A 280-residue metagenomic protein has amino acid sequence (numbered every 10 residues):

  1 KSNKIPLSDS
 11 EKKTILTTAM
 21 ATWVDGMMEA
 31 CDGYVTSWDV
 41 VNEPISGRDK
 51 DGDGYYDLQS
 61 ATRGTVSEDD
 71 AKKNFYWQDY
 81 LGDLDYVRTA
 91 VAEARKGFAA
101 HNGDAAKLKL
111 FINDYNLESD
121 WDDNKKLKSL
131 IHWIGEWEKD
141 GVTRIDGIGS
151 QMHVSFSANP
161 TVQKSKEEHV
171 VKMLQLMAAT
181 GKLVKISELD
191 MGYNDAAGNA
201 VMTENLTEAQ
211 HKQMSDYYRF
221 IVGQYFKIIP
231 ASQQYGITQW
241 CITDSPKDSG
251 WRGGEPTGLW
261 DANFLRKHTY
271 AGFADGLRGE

Functional and structural regions predicted by a protein language model:
K1-G26, V201: Active-site-adjacent "subsite" loops/lids of carbohydrate-active enzymes
E11, A19, A30, D39 (+5 more regions): Aromatic-rich peripheral "rim/lid" segments of glycoside hydrolase catalytic domains that contact and position glycan
D25-E29, G135: HEAT/HEAT-like alpha-solenoid repeats
N42, G97, A105-N116, L130-K164 (+2 more regions): Aromatic- and acid-rich polysaccharide-binding/catalytic face of secreted or lumenal carbohydrate-active enzymes
L84-E93, D122-E138, S165-Q175, I221-G223: Alpha-helical scaffolding within the catalytic cores of extracellular/periplasmic polymer-degrading hydrolases
